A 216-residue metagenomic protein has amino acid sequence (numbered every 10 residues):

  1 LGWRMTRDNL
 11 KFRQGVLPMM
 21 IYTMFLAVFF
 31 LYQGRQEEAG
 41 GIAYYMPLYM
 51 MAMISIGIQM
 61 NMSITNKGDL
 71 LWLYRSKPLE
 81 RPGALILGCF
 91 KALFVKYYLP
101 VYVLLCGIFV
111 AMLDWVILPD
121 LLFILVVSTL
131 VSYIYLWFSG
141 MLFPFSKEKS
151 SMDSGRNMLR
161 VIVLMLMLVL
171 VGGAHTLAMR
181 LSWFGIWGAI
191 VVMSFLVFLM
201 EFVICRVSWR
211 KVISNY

Functional and structural regions predicted by a protein language model:
L1-W72, R81-Y216: Hydrophobic alpha-helical transmembrane segments of membrane proteins
R75: Short polybasic/polar patches that bind polyanions
